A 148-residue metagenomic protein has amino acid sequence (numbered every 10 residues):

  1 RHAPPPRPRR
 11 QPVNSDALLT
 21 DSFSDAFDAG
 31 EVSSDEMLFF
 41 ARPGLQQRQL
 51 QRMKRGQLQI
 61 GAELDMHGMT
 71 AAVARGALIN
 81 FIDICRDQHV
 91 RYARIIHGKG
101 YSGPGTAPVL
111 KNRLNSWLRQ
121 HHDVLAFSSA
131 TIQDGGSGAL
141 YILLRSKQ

Functional and structural regions predicted by a protein language model:
R1-Y92, I96-Q148: Long, charged, low-complexity intrinsically disordered regions
